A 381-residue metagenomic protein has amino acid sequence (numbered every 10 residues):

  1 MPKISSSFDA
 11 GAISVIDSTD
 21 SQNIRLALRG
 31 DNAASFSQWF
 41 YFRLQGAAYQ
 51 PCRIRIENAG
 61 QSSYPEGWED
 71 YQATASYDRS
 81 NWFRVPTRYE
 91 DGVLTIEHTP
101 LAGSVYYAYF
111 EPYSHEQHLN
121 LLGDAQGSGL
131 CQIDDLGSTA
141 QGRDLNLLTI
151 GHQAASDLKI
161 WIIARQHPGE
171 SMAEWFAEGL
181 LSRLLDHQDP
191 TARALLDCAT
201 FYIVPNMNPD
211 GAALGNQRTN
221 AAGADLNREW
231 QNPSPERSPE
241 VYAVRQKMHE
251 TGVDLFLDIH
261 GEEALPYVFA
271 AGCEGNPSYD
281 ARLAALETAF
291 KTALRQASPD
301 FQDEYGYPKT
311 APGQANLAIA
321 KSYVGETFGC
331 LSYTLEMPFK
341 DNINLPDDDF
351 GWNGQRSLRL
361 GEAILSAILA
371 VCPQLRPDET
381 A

Functional and structural regions predicted by a protein language model:
M1-L101, V105: Extreme N-terminal flexible tails
G11, T87, G137, S357-A363: Glycine-centered structural positions embedded in regular secondary structure
F40-L44, L122, F290, L294 (+2 more regions): Short, Φ-rich (hydrophobic/aromatic) sequence segments
N58, E111, A164: A short beta-strand motif that forms part of the nucleic acid-binding face of small beta-barrel RNA-binding folds
Y64-P65, A108, H115-H118, E170-M172 (+2 more regions): Short helix/loop capping segments that flank catalytic or ligand/cofactor-binding pockets
R88-G137: Extended acidic/polar, glycine-enriched regions that form or flank non-catalytic beta-rich accessory modules
L130-I150, A155-L317, S322-G325, S332-M337 (+2 more regions): Active-site/substrate-binding loop(s) of hydrolase catalytic cores
N344-A381: His/Asp/Glu-rich mid-to-C-terminal helical/loop segments that flank catalytic regions of hydrolases
